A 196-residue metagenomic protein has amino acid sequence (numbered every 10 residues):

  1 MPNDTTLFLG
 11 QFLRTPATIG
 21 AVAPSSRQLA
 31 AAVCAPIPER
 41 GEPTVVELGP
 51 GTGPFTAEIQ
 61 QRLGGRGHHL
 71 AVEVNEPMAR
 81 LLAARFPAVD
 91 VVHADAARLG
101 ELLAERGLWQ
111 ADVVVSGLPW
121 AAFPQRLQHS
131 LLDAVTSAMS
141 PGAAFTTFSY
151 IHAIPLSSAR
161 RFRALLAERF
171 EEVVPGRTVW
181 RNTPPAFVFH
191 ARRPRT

Functional and structural regions predicted by a protein language model:
D4-R40: Class I SAM-dependent methyltransferase Rossmann-like catalytic core, especially the SAM/SAH-binding loop
E42-G51: Conserved class I S-adenosyl-L-methionine
T52-G65: Conserved SAM-binding loop of SAM-dependent methyltransferases across substrates and taxa, primarily the Class I
H68-E73: Conserved SAM-binding motif I beta-strand of class I
M78-L108: S-adenosyl-L-methionine
H129-P141: A short glycine-rich, Lys/Arg-flanked "PGG" loop and its adjoining helix->strand segment in the class I
M139-S149: Conserved beta-strand signature within the Rossmann-like core of class I S-adenosyl-L-methionine
S157-T196: Class I S-adenosyl-L-methionine
